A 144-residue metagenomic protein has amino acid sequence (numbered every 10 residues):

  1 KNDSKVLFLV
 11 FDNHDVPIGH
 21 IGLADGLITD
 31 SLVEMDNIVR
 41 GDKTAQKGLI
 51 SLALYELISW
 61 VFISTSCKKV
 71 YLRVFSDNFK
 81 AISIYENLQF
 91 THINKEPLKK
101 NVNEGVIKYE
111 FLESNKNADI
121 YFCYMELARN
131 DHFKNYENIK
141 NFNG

Functional and structural regions predicted by a protein language model:
K1-K43, R129-N130, K140-N143: Acetyl-CoA-dependent GNAT
S31, K68, Y121: Residue-level signal for beta-strand positions within conserved beta-sheet cores that form or flank
R40, Q46-V61, S83-N87: Conserved acetyl-CoA-binding loop-helix of GNAT-fold acetyltransferases
F62-R73: Conserved GNAT acetyl-CoA-binding A-motif
Y71-I82, L98-N103: Conserved beta-strand-loop-alpha-helix junction that forms the acyl-donor binding cleft
E86-E96: Conserved acetyl-CoA-binding loop of GNAT-fold acetyltransferases
L98-G144: C-terminal "cap" of GNAT-fold acetyltransferases
